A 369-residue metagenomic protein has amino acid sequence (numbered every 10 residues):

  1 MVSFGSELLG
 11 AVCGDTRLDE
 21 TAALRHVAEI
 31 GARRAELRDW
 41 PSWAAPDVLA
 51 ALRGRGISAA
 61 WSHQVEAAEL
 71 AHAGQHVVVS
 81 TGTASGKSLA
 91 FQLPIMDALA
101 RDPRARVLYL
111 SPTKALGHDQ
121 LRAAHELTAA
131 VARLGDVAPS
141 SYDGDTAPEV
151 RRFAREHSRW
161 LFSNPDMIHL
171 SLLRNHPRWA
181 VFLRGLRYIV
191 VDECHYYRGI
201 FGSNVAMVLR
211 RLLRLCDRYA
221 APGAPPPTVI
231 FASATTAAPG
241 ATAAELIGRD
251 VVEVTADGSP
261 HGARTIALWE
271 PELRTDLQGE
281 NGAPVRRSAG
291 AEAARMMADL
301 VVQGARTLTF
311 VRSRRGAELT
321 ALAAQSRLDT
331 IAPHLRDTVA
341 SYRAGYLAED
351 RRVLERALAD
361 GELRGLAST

Functional and structural regions predicted by a protein language model:
M1-V65, Q75-H76: Helicase-associated low-complexity/disordered flanking segments
E69-V77, S88-P103, R210-L213: Walker A/P-loop NTP-binding motif
L89, A105-E126, A234-P239, R314-R315: Conserved Walker A/P-loop ATP-binding site and its immediately adjacent core in helicase/helicase-like ATPase domains
M96-Q120, R133-G135, D217-P225: Conserved SF1/SF2 helicase motif Ia
L116-S141, L212, E245-V251, I331: Conserved helix-turn-beta segment of the N-terminal RecA-like "Helicase ATP-binding" lobe in SF1/SF2 helicases
G144-R187, R356-A357: Conserved helix/coil segment N-terminal to the catalytic DExD/H
H195-S259: Post-DEXD/H (motif II) to motif III coupling segment of the RecA-like Helicase ATP-binding lobe
T228, A232, P239-L319: Conserved interdomain linker/interface between the two RecA-like ATPase lobes of SF2 helicase motors
